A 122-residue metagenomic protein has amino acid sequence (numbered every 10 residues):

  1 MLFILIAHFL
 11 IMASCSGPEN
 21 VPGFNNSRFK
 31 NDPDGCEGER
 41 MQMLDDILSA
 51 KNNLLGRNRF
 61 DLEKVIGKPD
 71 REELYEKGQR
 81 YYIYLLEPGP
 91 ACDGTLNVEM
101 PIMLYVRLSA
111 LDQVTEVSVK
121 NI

Functional and structural regions predicted by a protein language model:
M1-F3: Bacterial N-terminal signal peptides that target proteins for export
L5-F9: Classic N-terminal secretory signal peptides
M12-S14: C-terminal motif of bacterial Sec signal peptides marking the signal peptidase cleavage site
S16-I122: Residues within mature, well-folded domains
